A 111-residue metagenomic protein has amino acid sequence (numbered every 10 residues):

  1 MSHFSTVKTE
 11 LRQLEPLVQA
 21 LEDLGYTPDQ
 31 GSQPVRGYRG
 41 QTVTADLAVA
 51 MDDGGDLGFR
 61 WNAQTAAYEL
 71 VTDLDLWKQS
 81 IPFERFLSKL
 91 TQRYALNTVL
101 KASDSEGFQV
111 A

Functional and structural regions predicted by a protein language model:
M1-A111: Interaction-mediating elements
